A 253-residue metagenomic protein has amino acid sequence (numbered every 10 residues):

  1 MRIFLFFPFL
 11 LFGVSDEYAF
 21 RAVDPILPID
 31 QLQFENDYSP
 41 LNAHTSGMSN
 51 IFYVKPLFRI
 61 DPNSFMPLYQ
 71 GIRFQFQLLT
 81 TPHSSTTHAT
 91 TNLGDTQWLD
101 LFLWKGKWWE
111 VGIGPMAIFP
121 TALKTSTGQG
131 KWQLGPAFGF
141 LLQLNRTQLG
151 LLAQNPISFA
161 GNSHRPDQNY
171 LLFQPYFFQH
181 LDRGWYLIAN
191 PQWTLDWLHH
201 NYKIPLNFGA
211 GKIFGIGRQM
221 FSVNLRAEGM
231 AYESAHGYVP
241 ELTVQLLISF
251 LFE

Functional and structural regions predicted by a protein language model:
R2-F12: Sec-dependent N-terminal signal peptides
V14-E253: Transmembrane beta-barrel domains of Gram-negative outer membranes and organellar outer membranes
